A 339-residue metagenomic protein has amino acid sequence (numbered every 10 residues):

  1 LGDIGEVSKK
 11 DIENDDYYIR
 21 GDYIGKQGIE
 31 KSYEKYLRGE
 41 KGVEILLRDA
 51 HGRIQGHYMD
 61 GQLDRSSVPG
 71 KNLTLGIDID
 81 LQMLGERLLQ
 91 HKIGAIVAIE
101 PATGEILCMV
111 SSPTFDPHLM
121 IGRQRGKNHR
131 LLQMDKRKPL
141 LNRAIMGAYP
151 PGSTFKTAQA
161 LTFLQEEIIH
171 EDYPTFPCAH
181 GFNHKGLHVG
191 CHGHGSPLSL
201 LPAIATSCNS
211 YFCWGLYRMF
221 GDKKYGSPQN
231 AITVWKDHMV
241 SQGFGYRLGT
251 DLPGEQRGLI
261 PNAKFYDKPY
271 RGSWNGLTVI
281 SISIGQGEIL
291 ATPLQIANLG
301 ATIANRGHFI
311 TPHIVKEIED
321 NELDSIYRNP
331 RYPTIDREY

Functional and structural regions predicted by a protein language model:
L1-G70: Small/polar-residue-rich segments within soluble enzyme cores
G2-I4, I77-L81, H180: A mature extracytoplasmic/lumenal domain signature
S8-K10, G85, T292-P293: Short helix/loop capping segments that flank catalytic or ligand/cofactor-binding pockets
R20-D49, K92-G122, W235: Carboxylate/His-rich catalytic cores and anion/metal-binding grooves
D49-D64, A102-T154, A158-Y339: Beta-lactam-recognizing serine transpeptidase/beta-lactamase-like catalytic domain environment
I54-A95, I99: Conserved, well-ordered alpha-helix/loop/beta-strand core segments that scaffold catalytic motifs
